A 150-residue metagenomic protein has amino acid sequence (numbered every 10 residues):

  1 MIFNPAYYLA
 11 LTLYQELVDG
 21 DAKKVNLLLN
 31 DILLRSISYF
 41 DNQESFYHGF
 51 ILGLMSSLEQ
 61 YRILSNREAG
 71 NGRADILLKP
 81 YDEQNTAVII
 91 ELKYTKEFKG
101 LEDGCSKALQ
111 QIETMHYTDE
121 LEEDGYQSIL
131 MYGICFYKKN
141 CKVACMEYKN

Functional and structural regions predicted by a protein language model:
M1-H116, C141-N150: Extended alpha-helical interface modules used as scaffolds for assembling large macromolecular complexes
E120, D124-N150: Domain-level recognition of nuclease-like catalytic cores that cleave nucleotide substrates
